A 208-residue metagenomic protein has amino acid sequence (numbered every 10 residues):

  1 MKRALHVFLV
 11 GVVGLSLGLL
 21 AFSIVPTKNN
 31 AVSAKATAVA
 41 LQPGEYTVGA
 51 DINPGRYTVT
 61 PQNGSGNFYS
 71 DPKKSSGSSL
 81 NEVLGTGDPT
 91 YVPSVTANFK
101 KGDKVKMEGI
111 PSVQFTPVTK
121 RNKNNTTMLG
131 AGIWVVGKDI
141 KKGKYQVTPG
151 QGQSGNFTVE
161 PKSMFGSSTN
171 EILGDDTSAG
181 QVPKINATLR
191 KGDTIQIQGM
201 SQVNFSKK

Functional and structural regions predicted by a protein language model:
M1-V12: N-terminal Sec-pathway targeting helices
H6, S23-R56: N-terminal, intrinsically disordered, polar/charged segments of Gram-positive cell-envelope systems that serve as
L15-I24: Hydrophobic alpha-helical membrane-insertion segments, chiefly the h-region of N-terminal signal peptides
I24, K28-V32, T60-Q62, E108-T127 (+3 more regions): Short loop/turn and low-complexity linker motifs enriched in small/turn-promoting residues
T47, N81-F99, I133-V135, N170-R190: Beta-sandwich interaction modules
Q62-S79, Q151-S168: Short, surface-exposed beta-strand/strand-loop-strand elements in extracellular ectodomains
D103-P111, N186-N204: Short, exposed beta-strand-loop hairpins at the edges of beta-sheets in extracellular/periplasmic proteins
